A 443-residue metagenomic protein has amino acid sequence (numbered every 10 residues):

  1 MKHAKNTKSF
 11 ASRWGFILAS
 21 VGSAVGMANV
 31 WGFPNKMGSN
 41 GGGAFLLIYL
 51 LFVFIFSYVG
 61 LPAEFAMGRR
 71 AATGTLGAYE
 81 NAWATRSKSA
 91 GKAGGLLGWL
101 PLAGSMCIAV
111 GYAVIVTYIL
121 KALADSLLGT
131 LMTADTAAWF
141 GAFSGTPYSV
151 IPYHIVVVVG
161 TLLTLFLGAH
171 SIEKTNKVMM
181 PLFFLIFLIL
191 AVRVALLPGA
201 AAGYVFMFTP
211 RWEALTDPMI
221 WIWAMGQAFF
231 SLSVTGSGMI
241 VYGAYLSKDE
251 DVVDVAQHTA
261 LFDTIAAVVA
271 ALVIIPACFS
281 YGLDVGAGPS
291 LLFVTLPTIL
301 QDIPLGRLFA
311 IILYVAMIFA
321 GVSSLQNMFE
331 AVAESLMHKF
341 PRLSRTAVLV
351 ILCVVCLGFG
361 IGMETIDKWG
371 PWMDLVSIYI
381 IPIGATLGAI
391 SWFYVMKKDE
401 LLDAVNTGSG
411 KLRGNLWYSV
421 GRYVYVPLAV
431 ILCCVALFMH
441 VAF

Functional and structural regions predicted by a protein language model:
M1-G32, G60-F65, R69, T73-L96 (+2 more regions): Membrane-interface "cap" regions at the ends of multi-pass membrane proteins
K2-N6, F10, E173-V322, F340: Membrane-embedded translocation segments of transport machinery
A4-T7, N35-N40, R70-L100, A113-H170 (+5 more regions): Inter-helical loop and helix-membrane interface segments of multi-pass membrane transporters/permeases
S9, G15-I17, S23, V150-P152 (+6 more regions): Loop-to-transmembrane helix boundary motifs in multi-pass membrane proteins
A11, L18-A28, S105-A109, A113 (+6 more regions): Hydrophobic, membrane-embedded alpha-helices of multi-pass small-molecule transporters
S12-F52, S237-G243, E250-Q257, L261-T264 (+3 more regions): Transmembrane helix-boundary motif of multi-pass solute transporters/channels
N35-Y49, G68-G74, S171-M179, D254 (+6 more regions): Transmembrane helix-loop boundary segments of multi-pass membrane transporters
L97-L102, T146, F329, A333-C353 (+2 more regions): C-terminal membrane-solvent junction of multi-pass transporters and transport-like membrane proteins
